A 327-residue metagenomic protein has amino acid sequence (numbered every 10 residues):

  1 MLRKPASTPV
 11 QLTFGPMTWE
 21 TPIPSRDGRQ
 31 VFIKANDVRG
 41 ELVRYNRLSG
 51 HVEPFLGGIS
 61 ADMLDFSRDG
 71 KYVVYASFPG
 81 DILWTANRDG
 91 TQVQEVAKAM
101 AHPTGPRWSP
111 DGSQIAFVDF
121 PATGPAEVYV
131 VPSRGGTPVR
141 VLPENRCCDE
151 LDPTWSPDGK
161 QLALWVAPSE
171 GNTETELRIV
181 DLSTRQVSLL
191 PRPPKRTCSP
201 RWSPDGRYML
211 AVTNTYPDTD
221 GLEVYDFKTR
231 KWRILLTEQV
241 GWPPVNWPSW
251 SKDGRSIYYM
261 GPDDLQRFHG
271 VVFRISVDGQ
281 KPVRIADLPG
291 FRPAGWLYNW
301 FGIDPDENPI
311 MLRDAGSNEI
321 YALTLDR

Functional and structural regions predicted by a protein language model:
M1, R39-V43, G80-W84, T123-Y129 (+4 more regions): Structural motif
L2, S7-V10, R29-I33, G40-R47 (+4 more regions): An edge-strand/N-cap motif at the start of beta-rich repeat modules
L2-S7, N46-G50, N87-T91, P132-G136 (+4 more regions): Short loop/turn segments that connect beta-strands within beta-propeller blades
V10, E53, V93-Q94, V139 (+3 more regions): A structural motif specific to WD40 beta-propellers
Q11-K34, P54-A76, A97-D119, P143-A167 (+5 more regions): Conserved beta-propeller blade repeats
T18, V38, L48, S60 (+8 more regions): A generic "binding-loop/recognition-motif" signal
K34, Y45, A76, A86 (+7 more regions): Surface-exposed loop and edge beta-strand positions of immunoglobulin-like domains
D263-L265, D278, R284, G302 (+1 more regions): C-terminal recognition in membrane/secretory proteostasis and scaffolding
